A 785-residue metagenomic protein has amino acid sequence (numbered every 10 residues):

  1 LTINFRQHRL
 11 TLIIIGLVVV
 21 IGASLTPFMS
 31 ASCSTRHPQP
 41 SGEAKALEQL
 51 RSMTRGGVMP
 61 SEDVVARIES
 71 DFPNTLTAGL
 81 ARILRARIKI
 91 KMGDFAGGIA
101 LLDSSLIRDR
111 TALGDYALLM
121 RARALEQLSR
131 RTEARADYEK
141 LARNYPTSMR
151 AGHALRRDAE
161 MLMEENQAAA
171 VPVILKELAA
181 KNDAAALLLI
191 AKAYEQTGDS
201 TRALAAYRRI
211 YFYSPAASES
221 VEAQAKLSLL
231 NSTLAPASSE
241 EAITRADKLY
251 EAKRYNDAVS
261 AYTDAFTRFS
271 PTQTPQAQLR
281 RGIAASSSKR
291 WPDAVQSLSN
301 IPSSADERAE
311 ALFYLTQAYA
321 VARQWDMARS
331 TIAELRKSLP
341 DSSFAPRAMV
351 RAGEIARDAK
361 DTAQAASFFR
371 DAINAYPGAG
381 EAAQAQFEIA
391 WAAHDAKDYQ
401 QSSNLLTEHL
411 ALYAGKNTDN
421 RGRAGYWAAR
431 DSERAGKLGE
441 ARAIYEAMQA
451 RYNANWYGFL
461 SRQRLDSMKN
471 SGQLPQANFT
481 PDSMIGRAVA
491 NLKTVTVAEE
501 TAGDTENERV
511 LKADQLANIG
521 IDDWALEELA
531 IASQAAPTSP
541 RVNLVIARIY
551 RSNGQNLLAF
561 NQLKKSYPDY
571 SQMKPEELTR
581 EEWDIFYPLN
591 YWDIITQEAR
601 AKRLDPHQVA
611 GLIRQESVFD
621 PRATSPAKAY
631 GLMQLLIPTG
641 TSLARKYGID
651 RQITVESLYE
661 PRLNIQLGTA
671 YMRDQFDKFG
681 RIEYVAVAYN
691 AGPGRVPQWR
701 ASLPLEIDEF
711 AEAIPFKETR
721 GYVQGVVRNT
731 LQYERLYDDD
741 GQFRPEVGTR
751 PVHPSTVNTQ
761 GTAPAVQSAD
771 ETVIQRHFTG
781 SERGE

Functional and structural regions predicted by a protein language model:
T2-A627, M633, G640-K646, A670-R673 (+5 more regions): Acidic, polar-rich low-complexity tracts and alpha-helical solenoid repeat scaffolds
A559, G725-E746: C-terminal domain-closing interface element
I653-L663: A short, structured beta-strand-centered segment in the mid-to-C-terminal lobe of catalytic cores from group-transfer
E656-S657, G680-V685, I707: Short, charged, surface-exposed loops that flank catalytic or proteolytic processing sites
Q666: Mg2+-dependent phosphoryl-transfer active-site scaffold
G692, P704, A713-Q732: CBM-like carbohydrate-recognition segments
